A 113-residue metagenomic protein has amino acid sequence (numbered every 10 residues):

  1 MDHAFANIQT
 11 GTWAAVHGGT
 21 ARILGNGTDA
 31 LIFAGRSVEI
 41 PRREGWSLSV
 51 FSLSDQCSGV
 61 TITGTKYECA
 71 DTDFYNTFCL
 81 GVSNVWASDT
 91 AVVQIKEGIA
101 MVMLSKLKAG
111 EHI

Functional and structural regions predicted by a protein language model:
M1-E39: Anionic-ligand-binding alpha/beta catalytic cores of soluble enzymes and soluble regulatory domains that recognize
N26, F33-I113: Long, charged alpha-helical interface segments
